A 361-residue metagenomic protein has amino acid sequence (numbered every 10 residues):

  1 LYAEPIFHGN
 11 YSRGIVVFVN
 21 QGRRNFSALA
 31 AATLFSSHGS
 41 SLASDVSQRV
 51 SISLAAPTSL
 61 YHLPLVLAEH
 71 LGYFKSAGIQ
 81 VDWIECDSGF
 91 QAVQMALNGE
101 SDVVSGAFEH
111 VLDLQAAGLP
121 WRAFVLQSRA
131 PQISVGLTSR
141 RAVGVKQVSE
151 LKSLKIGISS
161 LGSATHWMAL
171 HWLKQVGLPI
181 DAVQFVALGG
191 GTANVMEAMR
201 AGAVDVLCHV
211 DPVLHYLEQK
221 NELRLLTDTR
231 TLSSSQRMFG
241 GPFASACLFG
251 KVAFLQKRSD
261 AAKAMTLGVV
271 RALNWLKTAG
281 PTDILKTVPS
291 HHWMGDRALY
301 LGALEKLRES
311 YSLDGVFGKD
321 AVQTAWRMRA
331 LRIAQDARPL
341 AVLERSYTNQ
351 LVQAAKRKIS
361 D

Functional and structural regions predicted by a protein language model:
L1-Q21: Secretory targeting signals
V19, N25-A43: N-terminal export signals
S44-G191, A198-A201, D205-D211, E222 (+1 more regions): Short, glycine-/small- and polar/acidic-enriched structural segments that line small-molecule recognition paths
S76, T231-G241, E309-F317: Short, solvent-exposed loop/beta-turn-alpha elements that line the ligand-binding surface or hinge of extracytoplasmic
D87-F90, S163-A164, A193, C208 (+2 more regions): Soluble non-cytosolic domains of exported or imported proteins
A193-P289: Pocket-lining segment of extracytoplasmic ligand-binding domains
Q256-Q335: Secondary-structure end/capping motifs
W326-D361: Conserved C-terminal helix/tail region of periplasmic/extracytoplasmic solute-binding proteins
